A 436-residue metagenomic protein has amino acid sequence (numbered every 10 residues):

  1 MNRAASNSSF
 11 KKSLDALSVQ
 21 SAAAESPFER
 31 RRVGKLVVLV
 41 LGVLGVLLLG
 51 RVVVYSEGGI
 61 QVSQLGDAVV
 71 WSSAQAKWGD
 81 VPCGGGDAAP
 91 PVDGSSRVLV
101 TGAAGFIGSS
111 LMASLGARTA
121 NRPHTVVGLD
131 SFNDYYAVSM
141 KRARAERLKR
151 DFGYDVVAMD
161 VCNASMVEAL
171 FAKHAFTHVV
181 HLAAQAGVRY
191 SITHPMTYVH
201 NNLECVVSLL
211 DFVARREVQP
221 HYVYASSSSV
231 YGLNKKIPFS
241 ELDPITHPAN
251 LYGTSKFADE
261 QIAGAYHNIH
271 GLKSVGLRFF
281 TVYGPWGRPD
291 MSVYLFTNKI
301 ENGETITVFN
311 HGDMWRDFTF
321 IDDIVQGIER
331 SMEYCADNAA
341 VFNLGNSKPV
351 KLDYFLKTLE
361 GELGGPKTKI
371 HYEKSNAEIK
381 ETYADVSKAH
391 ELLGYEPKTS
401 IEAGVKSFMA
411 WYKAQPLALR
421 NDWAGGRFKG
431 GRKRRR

Functional and structural regions predicted by a protein language model:
N2-V282, Y395, Q415, N421-G425 (+1 more regions): N-terminal Rossmann-like NAD(P)+-binding domain of SDR-like oxidoreductases, especially those catalyzing
R30, R97, T101, H200-L203 (+8 more regions): Short, solvent-exposed loop/helix junctions and linker helices that flank or host conserved functional motifs
R51-G59, S63-D80, G85, S114 (+4 more regions): C-terminal substrate-binding subdomain of Rossmann-fold SDR/epimerase-dehydratase oxidoreductases
F106, A186, G287, V350-K351 (+1 more regions): Short alpha-helical
K141, L233-P238, L251, F257 (+3 more regions): NAD(P)-dependent short-chain dehydrogenase/reductase
S165, A169, E204-D211, Q261 (+5 more regions): Short, contiguous clusters of charged residues that form electrostatic/catalytic patches at enzyme active sites, used
